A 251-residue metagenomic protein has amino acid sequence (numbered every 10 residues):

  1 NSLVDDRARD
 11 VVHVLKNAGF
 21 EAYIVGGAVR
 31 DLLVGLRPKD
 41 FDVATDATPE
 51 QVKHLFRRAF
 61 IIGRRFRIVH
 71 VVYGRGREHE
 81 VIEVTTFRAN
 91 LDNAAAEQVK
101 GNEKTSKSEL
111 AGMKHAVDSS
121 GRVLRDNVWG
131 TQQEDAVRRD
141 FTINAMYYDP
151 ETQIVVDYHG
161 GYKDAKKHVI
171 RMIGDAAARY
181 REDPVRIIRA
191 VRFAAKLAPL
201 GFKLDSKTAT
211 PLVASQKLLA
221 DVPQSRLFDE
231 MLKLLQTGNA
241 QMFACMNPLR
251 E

Functional and structural regions predicted by a protein language model:
N1-E251: Catalytic cores of the polymerase beta-like nucleotidyltransferase superfamily and closely associated nucleotide
